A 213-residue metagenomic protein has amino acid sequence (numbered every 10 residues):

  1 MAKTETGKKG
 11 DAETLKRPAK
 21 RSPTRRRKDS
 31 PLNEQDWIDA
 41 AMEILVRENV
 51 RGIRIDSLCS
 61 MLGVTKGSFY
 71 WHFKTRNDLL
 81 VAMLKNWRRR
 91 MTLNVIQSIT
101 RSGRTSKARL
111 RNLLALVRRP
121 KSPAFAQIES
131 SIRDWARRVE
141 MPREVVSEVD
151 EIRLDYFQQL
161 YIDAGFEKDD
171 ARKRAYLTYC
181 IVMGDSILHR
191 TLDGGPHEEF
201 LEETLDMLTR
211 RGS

Functional and structural regions predicted by a protein language model:
M1-L32, S213: N-terminal intrinsically disordered/low-complexity leader segments
K3, R143-S147, I162-S213: Hydrophobic/aromatic-rich alpha-helical bundle segments in the mid-to-C-terminal region
N33-D36, A40-A82: Helix-turn-helix
D36, A40-E48, N94-S98, I132 (+1 more regions): Solvent-exposed, amphipathic alpha-helical segments
I38, R111, E151-Q158, I162 (+1 more regions): An amphipathic alpha-helix signature
A82, I96-Q127, A175-T178: Hydrophobic alpha-helical connector segments
K85-T92: Short, basic, alpha-helical segments at the C-terminal edge of helix-turn-helix-like DNA-binding modules
T92, S122-S130, R138-G165, K173-Y176: Amphipathic alpha-helical packing segments from all-alpha helical-bundle domains
